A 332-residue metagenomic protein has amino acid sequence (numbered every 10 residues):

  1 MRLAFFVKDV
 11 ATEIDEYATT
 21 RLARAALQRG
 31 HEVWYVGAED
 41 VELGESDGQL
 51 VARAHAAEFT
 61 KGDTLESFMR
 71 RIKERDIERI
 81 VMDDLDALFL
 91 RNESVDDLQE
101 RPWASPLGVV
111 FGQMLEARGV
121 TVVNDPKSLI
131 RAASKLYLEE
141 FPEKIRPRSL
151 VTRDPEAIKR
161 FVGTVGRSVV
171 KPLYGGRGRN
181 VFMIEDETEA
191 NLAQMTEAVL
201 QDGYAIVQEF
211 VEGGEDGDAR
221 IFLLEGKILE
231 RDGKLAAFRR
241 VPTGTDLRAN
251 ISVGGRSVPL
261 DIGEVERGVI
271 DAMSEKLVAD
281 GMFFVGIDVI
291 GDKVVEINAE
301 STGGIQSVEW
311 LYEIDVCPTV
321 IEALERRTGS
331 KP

Functional and structural regions predicted by a protein language model:
M1-A4: Extreme N-terminal starter segment of soluble prokaryotic enzymes
F6-V7, L260-P332: ATP-dependent carboxylate activation and anion-phosphoryl transfer catalytic cores that bind Mg-ATP to form
A11-Q28, W34-R148: Conserved N-proximal alpha/beta basic substrate-recognition cap immediately N-terminal to, or forming the N-lobe
A18-T20, E156, G163-G166, R177-R267 (+2 more regions): Phosphate-binding site of ATP-dependent enzymes
L27, E116, V162-G163, V278: Anion (oxyanion) recognition and catalysis
N92-V95, L173-G175, T302: Short glycine-rich anion-binding loops that position phosphate/pyrophosphate groups of nucleotides and phosphorylated
E143-G166: Rossmann-like NAD(P)H-binding beta-loop-alpha module
S168-V170, A205-Q208, G281-G286: A short linear hydrophobic-aromatic micro-motif
